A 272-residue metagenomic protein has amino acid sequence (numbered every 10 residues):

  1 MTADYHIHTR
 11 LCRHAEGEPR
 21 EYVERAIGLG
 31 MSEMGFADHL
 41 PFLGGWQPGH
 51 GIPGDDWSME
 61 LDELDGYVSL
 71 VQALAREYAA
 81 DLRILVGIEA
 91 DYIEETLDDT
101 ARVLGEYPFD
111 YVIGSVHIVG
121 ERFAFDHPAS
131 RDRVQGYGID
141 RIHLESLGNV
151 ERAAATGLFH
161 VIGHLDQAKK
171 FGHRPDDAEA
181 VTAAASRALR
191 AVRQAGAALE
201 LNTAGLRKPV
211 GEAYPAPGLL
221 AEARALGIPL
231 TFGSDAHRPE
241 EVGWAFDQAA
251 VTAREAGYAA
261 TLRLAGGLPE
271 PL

Functional and structural regions predicted by a protein language model:
M1-E94, L104, F171-A180, T203 (+2 more regions): An N-terminally biased module of ancient metal coordination in phosphate/nucleic-acid-related enzymes
M1-T9, P19-Y22, G30, G45 (+2 more regions): Charged catalytic cores and adjacent phosphate/nucleic-acid-binding surfaces used for phosphate/nucleic-acid chemistry
E16, P41, D55-D56, E63 (+13 more regions): Aromatic-residue detector
S32-E33, A37, D110, H160 (+1 more regions): Short acidic/polar active-site loop segments enriched in Thr and Asp
H39, H117, Q167-K170, A204 (+1 more regions): Flexible loop residues that form catalytic and substrate-binding hotspots at small-molecule/glycan-binding clefts
D56-A195: Extended substrate/RNA-proximal surfaces in nucleic-acid metabolism proteins
